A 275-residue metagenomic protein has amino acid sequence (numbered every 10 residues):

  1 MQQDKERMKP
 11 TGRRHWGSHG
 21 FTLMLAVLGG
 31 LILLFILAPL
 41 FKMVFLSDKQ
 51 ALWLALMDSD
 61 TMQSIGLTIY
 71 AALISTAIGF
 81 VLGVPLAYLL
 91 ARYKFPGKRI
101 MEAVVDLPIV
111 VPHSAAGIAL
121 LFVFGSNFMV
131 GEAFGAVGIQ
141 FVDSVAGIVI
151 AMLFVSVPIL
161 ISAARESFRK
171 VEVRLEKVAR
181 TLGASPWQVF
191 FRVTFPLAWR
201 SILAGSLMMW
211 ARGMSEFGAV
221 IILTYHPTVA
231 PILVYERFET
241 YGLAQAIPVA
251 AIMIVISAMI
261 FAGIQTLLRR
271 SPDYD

Functional and structural regions predicted by a protein language model:
M1-S18: Short, Lys/Arg-rich, polar N-terminal cytosolic tail immediately upstream of the first transmembrane signal-anchor
W16-Q50, S59-R169, V193-G213, F217 (+3 more regions): Membrane-water interface segments at the C-terminal ends of transmembrane alpha-helices in multi-pass inner-membrane
A55-L56: Surface loop/turn motifs at the tips and blade-to-blade linkers of beta-strand repeat domains
P96, S185-P186: Short coil/turn motifs that cap or connect alpha-helices
L107, L175-L182, A246: Short hydrophobic faces within alpha-helices
V178-A179, V189, V234: Hydrophobic positions on the alpha-helical face of helix-turn-helix-like DNA-binding modules
L182-G183, P196: Glycine/proline-centered hinge or cleavage motifs at structural transition points of membrane proteins
T228-V229: Extracytoplasmic catalytic/substrate-binding loops of multi-pass membrane glycan-assembly enzymes
